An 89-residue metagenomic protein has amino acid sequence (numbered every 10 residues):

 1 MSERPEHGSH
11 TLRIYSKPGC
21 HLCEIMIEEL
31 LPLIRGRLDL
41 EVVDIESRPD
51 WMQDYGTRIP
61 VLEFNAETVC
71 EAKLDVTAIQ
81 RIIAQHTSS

Functional and structural regions predicted by a protein language model:
S2-P32: Local sequence-structure signature of Cys/Sec-based thiol-disulfide redox active-site neighborhoods
G19-E24, L38, V69, K73: A structural signal for the main folded, soluble domain(s) of proteins
I25-E28, Q53-D54, L74: Generic recognition of short, well-ordered alpha-helical segments
R35-R37, G56: Short, well-ordered coil/turn elements that cap or connect secondary structure elements
L38-P49: Thiol-based oxidoreductase modules, predominantly thioredoxin-like and allied folds used for disulfide exchange
G56-L62: Structural micro-motif
N65-S89: Non-catalytic, surface beta->alpha helical segment in thiol-disulfide oxidoreductase systems
